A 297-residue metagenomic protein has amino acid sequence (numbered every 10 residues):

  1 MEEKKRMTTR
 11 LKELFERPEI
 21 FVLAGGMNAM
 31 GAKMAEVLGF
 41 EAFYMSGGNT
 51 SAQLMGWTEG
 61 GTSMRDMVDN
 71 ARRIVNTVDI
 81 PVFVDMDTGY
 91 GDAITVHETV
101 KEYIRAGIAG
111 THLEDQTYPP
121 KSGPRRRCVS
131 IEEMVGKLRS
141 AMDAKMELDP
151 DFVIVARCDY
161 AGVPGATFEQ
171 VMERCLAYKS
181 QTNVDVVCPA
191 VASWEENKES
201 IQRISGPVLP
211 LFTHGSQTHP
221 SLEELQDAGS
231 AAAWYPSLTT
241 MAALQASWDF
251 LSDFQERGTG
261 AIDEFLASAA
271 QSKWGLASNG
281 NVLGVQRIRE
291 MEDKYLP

Functional and structural regions predicted by a protein language model:
M1-E2, S122, F250, G258: Intrinsic low-complexity, intrinsically disordered segments enriched in polar/basic residues
E2-P210, G215-Y235, A242, K294-P297: Alpha/beta enzyme core
F212-P297: C-terminal alpha-helical cap/extension of soluble enzyme domains
